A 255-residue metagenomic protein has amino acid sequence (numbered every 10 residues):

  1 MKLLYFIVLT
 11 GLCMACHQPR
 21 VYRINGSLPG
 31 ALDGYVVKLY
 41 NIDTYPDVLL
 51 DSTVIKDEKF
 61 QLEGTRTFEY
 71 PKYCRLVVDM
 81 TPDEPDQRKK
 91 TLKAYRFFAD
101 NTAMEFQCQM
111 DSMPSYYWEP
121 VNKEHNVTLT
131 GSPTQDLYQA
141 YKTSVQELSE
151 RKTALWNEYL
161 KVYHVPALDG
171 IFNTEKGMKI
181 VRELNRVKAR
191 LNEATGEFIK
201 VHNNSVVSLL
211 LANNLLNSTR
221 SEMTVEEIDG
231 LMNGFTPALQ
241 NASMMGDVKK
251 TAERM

Functional and structural regions predicted by a protein language model:
L3-L12: Sec-dependent N-terminal signal peptides
C16-E183: A non-transmembrane, solvent-exposed segment enriched in polar/low-complexity residues
N157, T174, N204-S218: Amphipathic alpha-helical repeat scaffolds of TPR domains
E183-N192, E222-D229: Helix-turn-helix repeat elements of alpha-solenoid scaffolds
F198, L215, F235-L239: Alpha-helical solenoid scaffolds that mediate protein-protein interactions, centered on TPR/SEL1-like repeats but also
E227-M255: N-proximal helix/coil linker or "cap" segments that precede and/or mark the start of modular domains
